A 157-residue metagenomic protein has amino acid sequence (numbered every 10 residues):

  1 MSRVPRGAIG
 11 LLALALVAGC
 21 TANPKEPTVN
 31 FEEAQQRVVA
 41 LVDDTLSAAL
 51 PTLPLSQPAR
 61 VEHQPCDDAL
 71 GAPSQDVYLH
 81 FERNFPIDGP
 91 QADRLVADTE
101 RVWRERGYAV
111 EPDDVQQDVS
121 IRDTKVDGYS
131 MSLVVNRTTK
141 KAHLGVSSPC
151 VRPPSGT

Functional and structural regions predicted by a protein language model:
M1-I9: Bacterial N-terminal signal peptides that target proteins for export
A13, A59-R60, H143: Residue-level signal for mature regions of secreted extracellular proteins and peptides
A15-G19: C-terminal motif of bacterial Sec signal peptides marking the signal peptidase cleavage site
T21-P24: Bacterial signal peptide processing site
F31, Q35-V38, D88-V96: Solvent-exposed, acidic/flexible segments
E33-F81: Compositionally biased P/S/T/G-rich terminal and signal peptide-adjacent segments that lie outside catalytic cores
V77-P86, L144-V146: A short acidic-to-branched-hydrophobic micro-motif
G89-P149: Extracytosolic low-complexity repeat regions of secreted or lipid-anchored proteins
